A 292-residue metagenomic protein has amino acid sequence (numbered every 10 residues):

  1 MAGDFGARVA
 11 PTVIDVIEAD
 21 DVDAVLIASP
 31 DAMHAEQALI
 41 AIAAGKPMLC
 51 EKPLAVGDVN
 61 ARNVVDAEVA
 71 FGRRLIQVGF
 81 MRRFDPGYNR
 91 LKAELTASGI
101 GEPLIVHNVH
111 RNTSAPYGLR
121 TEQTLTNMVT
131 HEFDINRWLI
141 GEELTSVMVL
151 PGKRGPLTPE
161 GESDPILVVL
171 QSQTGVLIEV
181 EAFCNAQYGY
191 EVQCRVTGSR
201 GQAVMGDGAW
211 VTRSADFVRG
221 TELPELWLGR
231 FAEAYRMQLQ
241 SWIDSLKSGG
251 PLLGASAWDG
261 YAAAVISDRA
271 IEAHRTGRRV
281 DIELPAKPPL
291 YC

Functional and structural regions predicted by a protein language model:
D4-A67: Beta-loop-alpha module in the N-terminal Rossmann-like domain of NAD(P)-dependent dehydrogenases, especially those
P11, I27, L49-E51, V56 (+5 more regions): Hydrophobic residues in well-ordered beta-strands that form the structural core
A24-L26, R62, D244-C292: C-terminal helix-rich "cap/oligomerization" subdomain common to oxidoreductases
G45, G72-R73, S98, G175 (+1 more regions): Glycine-centered short loops/turns at secondary-structure junctions
A55-A115: A contiguous active-site-proximal alpha/beta segment in oxidoreductase catalytic domains
G79-G87, H110-T145, S163, S172 (+1 more regions): Mid-domain beta-loop-alpha active-site segment that forms a flexible, acidic cofactor/metal-binding surface
R120-T126, E225-E233: A short glycine-threonine-serine/GTX helix/turn-capping micro-motif
N127, F133-W210, R236-P251, D268 (+1 more regions): Contiguous beta-strand/loop segments that form the cofactor/metal-binding neighborhood of enzyme cores
